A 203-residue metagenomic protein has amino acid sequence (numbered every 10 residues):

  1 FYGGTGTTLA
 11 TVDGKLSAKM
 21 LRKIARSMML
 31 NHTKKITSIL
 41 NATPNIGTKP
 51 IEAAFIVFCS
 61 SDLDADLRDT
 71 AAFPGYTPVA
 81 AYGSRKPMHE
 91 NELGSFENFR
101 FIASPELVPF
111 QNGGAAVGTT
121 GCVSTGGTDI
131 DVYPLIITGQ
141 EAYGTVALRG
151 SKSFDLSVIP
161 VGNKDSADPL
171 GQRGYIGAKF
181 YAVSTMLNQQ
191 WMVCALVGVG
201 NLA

Functional and structural regions predicted by a protein language model:
Y2-A42, A53-F58, D62-A203: Sequence/fold signature of self-assembling virion shell proteins
I46-T48: Short consensus segments that form the blades of beta-propeller domains, in both extracellular/periplasmic
